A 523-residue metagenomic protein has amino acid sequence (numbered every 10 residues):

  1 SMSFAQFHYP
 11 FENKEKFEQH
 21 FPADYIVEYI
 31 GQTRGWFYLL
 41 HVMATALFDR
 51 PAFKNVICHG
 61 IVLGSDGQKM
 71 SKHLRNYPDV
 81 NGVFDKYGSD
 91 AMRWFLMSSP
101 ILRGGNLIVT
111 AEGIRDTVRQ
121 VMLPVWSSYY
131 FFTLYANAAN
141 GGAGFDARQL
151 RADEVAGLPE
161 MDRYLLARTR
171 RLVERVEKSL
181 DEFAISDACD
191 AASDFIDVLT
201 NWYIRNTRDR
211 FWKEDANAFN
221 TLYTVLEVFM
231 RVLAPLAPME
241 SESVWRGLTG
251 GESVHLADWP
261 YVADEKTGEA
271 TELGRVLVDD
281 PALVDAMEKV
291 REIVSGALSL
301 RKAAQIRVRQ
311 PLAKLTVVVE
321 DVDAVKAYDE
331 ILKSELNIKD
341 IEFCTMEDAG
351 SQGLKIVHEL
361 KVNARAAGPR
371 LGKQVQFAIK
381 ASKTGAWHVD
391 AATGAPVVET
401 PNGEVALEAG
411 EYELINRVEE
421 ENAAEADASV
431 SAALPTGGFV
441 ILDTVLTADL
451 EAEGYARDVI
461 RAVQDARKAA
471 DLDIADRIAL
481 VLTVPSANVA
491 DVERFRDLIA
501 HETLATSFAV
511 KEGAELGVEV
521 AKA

Functional and structural regions predicted by a protein language model:
S1, L47-D79, F84-D85, V109 (+1 more regions): Feature 926 captures the class I aminoacyl-tRNA synthetase adenylation module centered on the KMSKS loop
S1-L107: Alpha-helical recognition segments enriched in aromatics with Gly/Pro capping that present substrate-recognition
